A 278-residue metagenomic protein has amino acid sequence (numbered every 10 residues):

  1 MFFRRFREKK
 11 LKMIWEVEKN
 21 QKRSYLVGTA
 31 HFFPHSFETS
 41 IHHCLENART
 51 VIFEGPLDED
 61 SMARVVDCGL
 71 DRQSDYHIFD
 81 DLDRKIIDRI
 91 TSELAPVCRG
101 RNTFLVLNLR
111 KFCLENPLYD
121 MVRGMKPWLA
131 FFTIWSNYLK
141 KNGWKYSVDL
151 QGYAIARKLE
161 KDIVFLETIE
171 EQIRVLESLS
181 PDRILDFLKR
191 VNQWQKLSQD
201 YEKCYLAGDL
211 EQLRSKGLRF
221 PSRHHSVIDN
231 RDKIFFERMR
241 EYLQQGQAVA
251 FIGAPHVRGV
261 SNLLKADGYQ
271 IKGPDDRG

Functional and structural regions predicted by a protein language model:
M1-Q21: N- or domain-start disorder-to-order transition segments that initiate the globular core
R7, P34, K145, I228-D232: A conditional alpha-helix N-cap/helix-loop micro-motif detector
K9, L82, Q193, N230-I234: Soluble or luminal CAZymes and related metallo-dependent hydrolases
K10, F37, V148-D149, D232-F235: Amphipathic coiled-coil/heptad-repeat helices and related helical stalk/stem segments that mediate oligomerization
K10-M13, N47-R49, D267: Generic structural motif recognizing short loop/turn segments at the entrances and edges of beta-strands
W15, Y25-G28, L109, R231-F235 (+1 more regions): Broad hydrophobic/π-residue packing in well-ordered secondary structure
E18-R223: Structured, acidic catalytic/metal-binding patches in enzyme active sites
P221-G278: A cross-kingdom marker for long, charged
